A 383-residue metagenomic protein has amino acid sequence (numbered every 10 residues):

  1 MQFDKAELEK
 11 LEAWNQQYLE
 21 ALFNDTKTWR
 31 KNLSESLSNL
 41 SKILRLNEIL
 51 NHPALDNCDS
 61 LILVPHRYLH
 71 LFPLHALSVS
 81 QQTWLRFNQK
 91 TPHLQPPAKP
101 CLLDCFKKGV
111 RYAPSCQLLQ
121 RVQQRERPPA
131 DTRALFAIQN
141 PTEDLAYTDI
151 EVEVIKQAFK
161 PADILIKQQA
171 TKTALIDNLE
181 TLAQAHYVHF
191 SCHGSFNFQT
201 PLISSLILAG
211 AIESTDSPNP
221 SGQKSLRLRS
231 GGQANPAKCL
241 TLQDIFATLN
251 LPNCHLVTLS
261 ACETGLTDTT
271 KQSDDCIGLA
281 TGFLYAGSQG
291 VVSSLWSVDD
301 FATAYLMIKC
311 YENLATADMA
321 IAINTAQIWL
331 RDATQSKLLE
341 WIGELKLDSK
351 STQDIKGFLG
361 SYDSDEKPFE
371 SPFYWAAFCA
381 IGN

Functional and structural regions predicted by a protein language model:
M1-F136, A146-K160, A170-S205, I212 (+4 more regions): Charged, well-ordered internal alpha-helical segments
C58, T303-N383: An often Trp-containing, charged/polar helix-loop segment at the C-terminal end of enzyme catalytic cores
L61, L135-F136, D163, H255-V257 (+1 more regions): Structural motif
L85-P96, S217-G231, L339-G360: Intrinsically disordered, low-complexity domain-flanking/linker segments in eukaryotic proteins, enriched
V110-R121, P141-T142, F190-A315: Catalytic cores of nucleophile-dependent amide-cleaving enzymes
D149-V152, K172, I176, L242 (+4 more regions): Extracytoplasmic/secreted envelope proteins and their assembly/folding machinery, especially bacterial periplasmic
I150-D163, G282-V291: Short helix-loop-beta junction
I164-K172, D299: Short beta->alpha junction loops
